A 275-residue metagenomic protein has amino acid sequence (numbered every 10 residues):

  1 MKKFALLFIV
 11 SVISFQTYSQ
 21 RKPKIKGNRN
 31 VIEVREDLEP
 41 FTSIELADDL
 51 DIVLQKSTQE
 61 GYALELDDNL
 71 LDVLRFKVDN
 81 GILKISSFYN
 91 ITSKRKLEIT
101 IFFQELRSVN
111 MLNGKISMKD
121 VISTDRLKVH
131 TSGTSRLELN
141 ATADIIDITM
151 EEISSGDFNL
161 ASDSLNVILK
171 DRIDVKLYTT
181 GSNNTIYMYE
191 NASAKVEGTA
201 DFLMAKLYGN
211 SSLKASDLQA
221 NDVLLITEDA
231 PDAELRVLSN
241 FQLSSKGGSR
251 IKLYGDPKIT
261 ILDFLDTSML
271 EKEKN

Functional and structural regions predicted by a protein language model:
M1-N275: Intrinsically disordered, low-complexity terminal regions
